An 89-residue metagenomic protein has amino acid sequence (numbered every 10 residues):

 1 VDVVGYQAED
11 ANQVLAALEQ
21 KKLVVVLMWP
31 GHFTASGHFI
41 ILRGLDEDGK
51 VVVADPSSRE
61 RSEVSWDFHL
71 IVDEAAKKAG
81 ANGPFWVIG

Functional and structural regions predicted by a protein language model:
D2-S58: Active-site-adjacent substructure of cysteine-protease-like catalytic cores
E19, L23, L45-G89: Noncatalytic regulatory segments and standalone regulatory/sensor domains
